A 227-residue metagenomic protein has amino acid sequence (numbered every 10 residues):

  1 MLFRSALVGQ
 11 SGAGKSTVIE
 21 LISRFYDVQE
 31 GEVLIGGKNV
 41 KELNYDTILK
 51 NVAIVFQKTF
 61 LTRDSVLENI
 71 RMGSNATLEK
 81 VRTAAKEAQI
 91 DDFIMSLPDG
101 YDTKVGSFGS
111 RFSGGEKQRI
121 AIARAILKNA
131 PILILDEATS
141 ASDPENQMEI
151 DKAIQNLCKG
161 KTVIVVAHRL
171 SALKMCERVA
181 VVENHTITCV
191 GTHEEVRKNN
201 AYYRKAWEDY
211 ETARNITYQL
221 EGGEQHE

Functional and structural regions predicted by a protein language model:
F3-E227: ABC-type nucleotide-binding domain
